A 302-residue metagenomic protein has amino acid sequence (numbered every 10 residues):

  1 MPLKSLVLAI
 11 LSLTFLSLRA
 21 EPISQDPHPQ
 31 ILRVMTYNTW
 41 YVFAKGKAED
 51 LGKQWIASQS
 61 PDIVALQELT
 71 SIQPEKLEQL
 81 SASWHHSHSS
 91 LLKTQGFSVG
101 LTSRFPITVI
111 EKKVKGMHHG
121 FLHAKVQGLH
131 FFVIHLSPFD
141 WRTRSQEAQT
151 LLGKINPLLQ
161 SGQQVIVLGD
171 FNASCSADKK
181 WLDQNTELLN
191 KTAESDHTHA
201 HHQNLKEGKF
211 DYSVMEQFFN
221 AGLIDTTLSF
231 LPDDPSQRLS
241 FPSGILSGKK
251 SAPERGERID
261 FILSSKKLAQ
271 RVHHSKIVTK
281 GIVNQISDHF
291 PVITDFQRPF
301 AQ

Functional and structural regions predicted by a protein language model:
P2-V7, S17-L80, Q297-Q302: N-terminal, active-site-proximal structural segment of metallo-dependent hydrolase catalytic domains
E21-P22, K112, P157-L158, G162 (+1 more regions): Metal-dependent phosphoester-hydrolase catalytic domains
I31-Y41, Q127-P138, L168: Active-site-proximal beta-strand elements of phosphoester/diester hydrolases
Y37-T39, E68-L69, L136, Q164 (+2 more regions): Active-site metal-binding loops of divalent metal-dependent hydrolases
Y41-A44, S71-E75, F139-W141, A173-D178 (+2 more regions): Active-site environment of divalent metal-dependent phosphoester hydrolases
V64-Q67, I166-D170, D225-S229: Active-site neighborhood of phospho(di)ester-bond hydrolases with catalytic His/Asp-centered motifs
Q67-Q146, I155, H274: Structured beta-strand-rich core segments of catalytic domains in phosphoester-bond hydrolases
Q146-F171, D211: His/acidic metal-ligating clusters that form di-metal
